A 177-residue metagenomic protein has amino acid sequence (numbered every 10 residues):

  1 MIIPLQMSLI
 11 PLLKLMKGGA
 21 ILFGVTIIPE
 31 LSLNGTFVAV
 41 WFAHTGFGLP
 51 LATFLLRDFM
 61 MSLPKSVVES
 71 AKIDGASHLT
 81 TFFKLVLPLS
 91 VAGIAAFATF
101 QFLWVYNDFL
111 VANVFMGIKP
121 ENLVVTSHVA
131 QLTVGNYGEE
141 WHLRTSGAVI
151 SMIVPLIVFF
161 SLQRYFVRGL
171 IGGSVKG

Functional and structural regions predicted by a protein language model:
M1-G177: A hydrophobic, multi-pass inner-membrane permease signature
